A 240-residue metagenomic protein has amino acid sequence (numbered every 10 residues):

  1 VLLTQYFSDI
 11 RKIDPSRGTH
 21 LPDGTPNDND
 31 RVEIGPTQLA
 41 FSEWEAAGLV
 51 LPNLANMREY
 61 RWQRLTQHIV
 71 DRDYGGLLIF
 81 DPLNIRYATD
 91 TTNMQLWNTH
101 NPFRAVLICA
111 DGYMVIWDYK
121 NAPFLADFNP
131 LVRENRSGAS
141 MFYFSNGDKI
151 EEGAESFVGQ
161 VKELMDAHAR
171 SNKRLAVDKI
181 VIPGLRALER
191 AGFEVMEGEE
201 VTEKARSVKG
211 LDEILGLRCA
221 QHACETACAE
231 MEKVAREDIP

Functional and structural regions predicted by a protein language model:
V1-T226: A composition/biophysics-driven feature that prefers long, compositionally simple stretches
R236-P240: Short, structural beta-strand-to-alpha-helix junction motif
